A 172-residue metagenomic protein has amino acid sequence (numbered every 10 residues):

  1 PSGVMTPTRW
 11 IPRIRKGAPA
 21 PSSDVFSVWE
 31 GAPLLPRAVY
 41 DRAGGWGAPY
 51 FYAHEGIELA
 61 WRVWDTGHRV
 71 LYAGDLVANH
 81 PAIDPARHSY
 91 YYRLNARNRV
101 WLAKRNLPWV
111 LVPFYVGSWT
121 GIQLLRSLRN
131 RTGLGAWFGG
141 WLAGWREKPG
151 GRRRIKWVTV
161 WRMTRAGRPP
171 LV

Functional and structural regions predicted by a protein language model:
P1-G45, P49-Y52: Acidic/His-rich active-site region of diverse nucleotide-sugar glycosyltransferases
R37-A38, G67, R105-L107: Short loop segments at secondary-structure junctions
R42-A43, A53, P81, L102: Residues that scaffold the ATP/ADP-binding catalytic core of kinase and kinase-like folds
Y52-E58: Acidic donor-binding loop at a coil-to-helix junction in glycosyltransferase catalytic cores that engages
A60, T66-Y90, W101-L102: Active-site donor/metal-binding and catalytic loop motifs of nucleotide-sugar-dependent glycosylation enzymes
L94, V110-V172: Non-catalytic, C-terminal membrane-associated alpha-helical segments of glycosyltransferases
A96-W101, N106-V110: Catalytic-core region of carbohydrate-active enzymes that cleave or remodel glycosidic bonds
